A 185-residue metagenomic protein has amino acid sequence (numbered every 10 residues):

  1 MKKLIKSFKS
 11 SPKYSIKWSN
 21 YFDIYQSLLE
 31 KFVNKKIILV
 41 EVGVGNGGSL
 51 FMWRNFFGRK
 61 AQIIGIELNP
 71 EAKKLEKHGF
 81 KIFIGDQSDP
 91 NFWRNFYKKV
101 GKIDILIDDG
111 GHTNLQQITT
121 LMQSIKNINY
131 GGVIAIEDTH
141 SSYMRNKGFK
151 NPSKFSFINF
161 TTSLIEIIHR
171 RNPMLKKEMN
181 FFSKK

Functional and structural regions predicted by a protein language model:
M1-I107, G111-I136, H140-K185: A short alpha-helical cap/connector motif
